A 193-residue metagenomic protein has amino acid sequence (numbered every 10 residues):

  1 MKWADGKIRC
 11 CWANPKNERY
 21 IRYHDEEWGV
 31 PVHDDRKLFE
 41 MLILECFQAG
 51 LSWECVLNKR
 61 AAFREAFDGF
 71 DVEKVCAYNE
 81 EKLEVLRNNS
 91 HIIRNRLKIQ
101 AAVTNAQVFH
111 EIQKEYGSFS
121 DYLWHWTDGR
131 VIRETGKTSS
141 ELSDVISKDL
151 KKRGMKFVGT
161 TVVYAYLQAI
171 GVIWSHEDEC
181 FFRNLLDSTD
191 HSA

Functional and structural regions predicted by a protein language model:
M1-A193: HhH-family (HhH-GPD) DNA N-glycosylase catalytic core used in base-excision repair
